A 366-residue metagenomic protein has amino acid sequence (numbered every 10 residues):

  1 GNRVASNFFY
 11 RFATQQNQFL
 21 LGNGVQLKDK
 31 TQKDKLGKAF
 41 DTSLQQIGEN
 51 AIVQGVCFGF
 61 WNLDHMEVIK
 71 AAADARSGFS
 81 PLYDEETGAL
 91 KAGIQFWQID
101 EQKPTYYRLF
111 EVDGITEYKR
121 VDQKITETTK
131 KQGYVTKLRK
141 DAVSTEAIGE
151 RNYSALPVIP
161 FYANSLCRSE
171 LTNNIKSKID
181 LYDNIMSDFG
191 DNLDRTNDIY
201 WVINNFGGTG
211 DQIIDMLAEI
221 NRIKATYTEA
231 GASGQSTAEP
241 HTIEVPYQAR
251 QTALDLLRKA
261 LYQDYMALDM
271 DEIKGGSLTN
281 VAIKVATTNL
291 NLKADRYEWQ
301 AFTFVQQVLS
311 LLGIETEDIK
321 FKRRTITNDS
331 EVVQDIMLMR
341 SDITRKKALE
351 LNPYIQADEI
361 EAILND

Functional and structural regions predicted by a protein language model:
G1, A5, F9-A13, I47 (+2 more regions): Conserved aromatic-histidine-acidic binding/catalytic patches
G1-A5, F9, D29, K33-D41 (+11 more regions): Intrinsic-disorder-associated interaction segments
G1-A71: Extended, helix-rich architectural segments
F19, K38-S43, N50-F58, Y182-I203 (+5 more regions): Short secondary-structure junctions and interdomain/linker hinges
K28, Q32-L44, A51, N174 (+5 more regions): Short amphipathic alpha-helical segments
V53, F58-N164: Extended, regular secondary-structure scaffolds
D141-V281, V285: Extended, charged amphipathic alpha-helical segments
D215-S233, V245-D366: C-terminal helix-loop subdomains that flank or include functional centers
